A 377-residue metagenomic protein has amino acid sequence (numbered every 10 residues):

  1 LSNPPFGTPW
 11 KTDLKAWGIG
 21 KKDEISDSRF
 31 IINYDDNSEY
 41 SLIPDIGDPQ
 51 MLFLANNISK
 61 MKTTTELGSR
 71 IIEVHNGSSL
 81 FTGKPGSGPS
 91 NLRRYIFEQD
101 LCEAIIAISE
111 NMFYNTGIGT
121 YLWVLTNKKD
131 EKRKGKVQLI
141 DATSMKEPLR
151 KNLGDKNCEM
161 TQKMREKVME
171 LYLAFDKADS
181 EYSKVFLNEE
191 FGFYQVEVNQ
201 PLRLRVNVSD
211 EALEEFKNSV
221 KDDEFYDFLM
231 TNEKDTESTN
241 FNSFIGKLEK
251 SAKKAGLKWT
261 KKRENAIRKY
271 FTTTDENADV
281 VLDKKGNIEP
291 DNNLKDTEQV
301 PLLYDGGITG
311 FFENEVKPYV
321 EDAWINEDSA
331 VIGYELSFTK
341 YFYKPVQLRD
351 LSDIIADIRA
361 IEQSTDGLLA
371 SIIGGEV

Functional and structural regions predicted by a protein language model:
L1-A370: A conserved structural/catalytic subdomain of Rossmann-like adenosyl-cofactor enzymes
A370, G374-V377: Residue-level recognition of alpha-helical coiled-coils, specifically the heptad-repeat register on one helix face
